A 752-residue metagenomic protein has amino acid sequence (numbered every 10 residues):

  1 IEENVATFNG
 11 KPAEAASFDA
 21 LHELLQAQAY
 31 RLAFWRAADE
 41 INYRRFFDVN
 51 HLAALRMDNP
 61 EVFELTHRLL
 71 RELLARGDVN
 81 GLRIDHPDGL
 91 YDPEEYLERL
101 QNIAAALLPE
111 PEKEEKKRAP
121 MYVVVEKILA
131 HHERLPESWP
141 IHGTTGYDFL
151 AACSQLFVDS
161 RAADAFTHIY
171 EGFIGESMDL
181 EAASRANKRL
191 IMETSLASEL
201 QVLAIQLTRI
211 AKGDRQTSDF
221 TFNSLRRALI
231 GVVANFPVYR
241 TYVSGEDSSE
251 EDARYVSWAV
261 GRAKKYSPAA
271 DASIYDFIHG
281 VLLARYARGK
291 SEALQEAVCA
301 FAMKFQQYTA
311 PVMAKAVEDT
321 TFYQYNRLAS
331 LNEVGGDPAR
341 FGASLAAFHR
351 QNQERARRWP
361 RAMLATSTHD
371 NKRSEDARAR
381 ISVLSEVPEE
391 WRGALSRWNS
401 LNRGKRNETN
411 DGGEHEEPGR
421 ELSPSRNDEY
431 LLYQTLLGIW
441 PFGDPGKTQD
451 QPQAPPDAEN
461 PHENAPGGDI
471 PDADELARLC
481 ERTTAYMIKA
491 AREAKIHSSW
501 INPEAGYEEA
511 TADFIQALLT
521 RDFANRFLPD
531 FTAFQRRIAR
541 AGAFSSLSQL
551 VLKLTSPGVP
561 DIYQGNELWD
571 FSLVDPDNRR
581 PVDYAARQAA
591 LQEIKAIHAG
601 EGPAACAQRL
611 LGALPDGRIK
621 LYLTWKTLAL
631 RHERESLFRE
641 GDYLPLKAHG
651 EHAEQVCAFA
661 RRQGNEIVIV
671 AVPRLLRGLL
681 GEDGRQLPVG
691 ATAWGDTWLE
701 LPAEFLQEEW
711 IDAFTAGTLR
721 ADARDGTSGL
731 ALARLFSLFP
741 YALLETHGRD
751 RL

Functional and structural regions predicted by a protein language model:
F8-A38, R44-A53, M57-D78, D92-S177 (+5 more regions): Carbohydrate-interacting/catalytic domains
D88: Catalytic acidic motif of RecA-like/P-loop NTPases
M192, L196, L200-L203, L207: Charged catalytic and DNA/RNA-contacting regions of genome-maintenance and nucleic-acid-processing enzymes
P237: Active-site microenvironment for binding and transforming phosphate-containing groups
